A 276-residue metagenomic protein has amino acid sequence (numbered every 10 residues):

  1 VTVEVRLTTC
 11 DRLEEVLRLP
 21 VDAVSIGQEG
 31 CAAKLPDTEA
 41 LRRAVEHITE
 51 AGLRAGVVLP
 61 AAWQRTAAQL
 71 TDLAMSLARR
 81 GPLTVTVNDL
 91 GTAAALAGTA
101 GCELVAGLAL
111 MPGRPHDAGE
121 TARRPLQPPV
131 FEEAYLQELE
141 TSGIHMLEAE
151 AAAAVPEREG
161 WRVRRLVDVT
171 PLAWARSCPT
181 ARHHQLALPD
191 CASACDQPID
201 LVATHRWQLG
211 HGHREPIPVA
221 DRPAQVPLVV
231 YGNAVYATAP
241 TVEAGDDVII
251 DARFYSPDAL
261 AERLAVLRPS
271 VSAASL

Functional and structural regions predicted by a protein language model:
V1-E46, A51-L276: Active-site pocket-lining/capping segments in soluble small-molecule metabolic enzymes
